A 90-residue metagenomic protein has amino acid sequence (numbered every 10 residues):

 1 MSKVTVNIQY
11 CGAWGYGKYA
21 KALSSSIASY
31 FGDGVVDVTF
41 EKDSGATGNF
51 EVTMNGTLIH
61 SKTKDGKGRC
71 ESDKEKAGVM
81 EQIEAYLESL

Functional and structural regions predicted by a protein language model:
M1-F31, A46-N49, R69, D73 (+1 more regions): Short, thiol/selenol-centered motifs that function as redox-active sites or metal-ligating centers
V6-I8, V38, V79, I83: Hydrophobic beta-strand residues in large extracellular and virion-surface proteins
D33-A46: Thiol-based oxidoreductase modules, predominantly thioredoxin-like and allied folds used for disulfide exchange
N55-T57: Short strand-turn-strand beta-turns centered on an Asx-Gly dipeptide
I59-L90: Non-catalytic, surface beta->alpha helical segment in thiol-disulfide oxidoreductase systems
